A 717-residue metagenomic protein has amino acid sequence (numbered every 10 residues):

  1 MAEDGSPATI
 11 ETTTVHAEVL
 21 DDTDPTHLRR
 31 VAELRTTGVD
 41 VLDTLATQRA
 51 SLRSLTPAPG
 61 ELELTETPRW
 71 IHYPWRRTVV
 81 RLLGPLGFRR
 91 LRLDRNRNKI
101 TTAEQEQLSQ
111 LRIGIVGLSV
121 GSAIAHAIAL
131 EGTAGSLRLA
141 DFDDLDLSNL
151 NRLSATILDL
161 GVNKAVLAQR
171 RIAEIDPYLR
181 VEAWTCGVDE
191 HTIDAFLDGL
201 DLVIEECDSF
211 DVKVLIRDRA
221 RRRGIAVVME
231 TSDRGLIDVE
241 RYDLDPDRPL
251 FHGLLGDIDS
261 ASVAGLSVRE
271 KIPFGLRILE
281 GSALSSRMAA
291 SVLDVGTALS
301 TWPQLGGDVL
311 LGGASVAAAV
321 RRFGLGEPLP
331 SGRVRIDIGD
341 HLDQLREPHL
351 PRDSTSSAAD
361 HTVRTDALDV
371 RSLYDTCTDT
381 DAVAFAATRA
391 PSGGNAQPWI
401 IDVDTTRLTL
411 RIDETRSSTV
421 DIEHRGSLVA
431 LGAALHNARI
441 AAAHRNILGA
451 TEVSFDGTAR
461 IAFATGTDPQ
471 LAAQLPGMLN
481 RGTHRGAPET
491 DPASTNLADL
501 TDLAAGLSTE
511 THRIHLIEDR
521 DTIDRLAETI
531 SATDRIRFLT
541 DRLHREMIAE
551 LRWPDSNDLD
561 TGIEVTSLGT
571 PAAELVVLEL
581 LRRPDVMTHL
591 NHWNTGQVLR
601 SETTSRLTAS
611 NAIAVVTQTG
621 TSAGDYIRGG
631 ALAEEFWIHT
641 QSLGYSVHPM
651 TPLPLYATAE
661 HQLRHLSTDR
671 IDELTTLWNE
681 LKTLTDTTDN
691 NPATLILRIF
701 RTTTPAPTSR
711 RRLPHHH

Functional and structural regions predicted by a protein language model:
A2-P59, G199-G307, R346-P351: E1/E1-like adenylate-forming module used to activate ubiquitin-like modifiers and sulfur-carrier proteins
E3, V31-R95, A319-D381, N395: Phosphate-binding loop/pocket of nucleotide- and phosphate-handling active sites
R81, L139-D176: Glycine-rich phosphate-binding loop and adjoining beta1-alpha1-beta2 segment of Rossmann-like nucleotide-binding folds
E104-D146: Glycine-rich adenosine-cofactor-binding loop
L145-S148, D233-E240, Y656-A657: Short gly/pro/ser/thr-enriched loop/turn and capping motifs at secondary-structure boundaries
A165-D201, C207-K213: A structured beta-alpha segment of the ubiquitous adenosine-cofactor-binding alpha/beta core
T301-G324: Mid-domain beta-loop-alpha active-site segment that forms a flexible, acidic cofactor/metal-binding surface
D308, P328-H717: Acidic, surface-exposed loops and disordered segments
